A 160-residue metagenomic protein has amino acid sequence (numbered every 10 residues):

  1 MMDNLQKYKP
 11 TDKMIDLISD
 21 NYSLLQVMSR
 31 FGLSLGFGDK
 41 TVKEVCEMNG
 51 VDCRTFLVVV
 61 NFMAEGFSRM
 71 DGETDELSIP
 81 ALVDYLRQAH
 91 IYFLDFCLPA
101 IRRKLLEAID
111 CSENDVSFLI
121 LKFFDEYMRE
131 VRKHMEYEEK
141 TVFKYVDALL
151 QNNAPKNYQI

Functional and structural regions predicted by a protein language model:
M1-I160: Small-residue-biased structural context
